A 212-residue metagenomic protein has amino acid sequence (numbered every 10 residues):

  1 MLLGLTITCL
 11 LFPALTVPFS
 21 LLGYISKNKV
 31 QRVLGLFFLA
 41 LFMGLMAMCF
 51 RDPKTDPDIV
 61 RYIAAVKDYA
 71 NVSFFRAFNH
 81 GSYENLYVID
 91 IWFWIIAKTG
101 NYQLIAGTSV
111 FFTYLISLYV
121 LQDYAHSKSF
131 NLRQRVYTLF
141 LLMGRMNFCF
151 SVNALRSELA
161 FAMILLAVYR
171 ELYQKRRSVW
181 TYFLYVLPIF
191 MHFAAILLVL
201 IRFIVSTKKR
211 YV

Functional and structural regions predicted by a protein language model:
G4, T8-T55: Transmembrane signal-anchor helices characteristic of membrane glycosylation enzymes that use polyprenol
K29-R32, L121-M143: Transmembrane-helix signature of polytopic, membrane-embedded enzymes that assemble or transfer cell-envelope glycans
K54-A64, Y69-R76, L197-V212: Alpha-helical transmembrane segments and terminal signal-anchor/GPI-anchor hydrophobic tails, characterized by long
V60-K67, F75-G100: Short hydrophobic/aromatic helix or loop-helix immediately within or flanking a transmembrane segment in polytopic
T108-S127: Transmembrane-helix motifs of polytopic, lipid-linked glycan transferases
R133-A154, E158-L165, A194: Membrane-embedded helix bundles of polyisoprenyl
F161-W180: Membrane-interface transmembrane helices that cradle and orient dolichyl/undecaprenyl
V179-I204: Membrane-interface alpha helices of multi-pass inner-membrane proteins
